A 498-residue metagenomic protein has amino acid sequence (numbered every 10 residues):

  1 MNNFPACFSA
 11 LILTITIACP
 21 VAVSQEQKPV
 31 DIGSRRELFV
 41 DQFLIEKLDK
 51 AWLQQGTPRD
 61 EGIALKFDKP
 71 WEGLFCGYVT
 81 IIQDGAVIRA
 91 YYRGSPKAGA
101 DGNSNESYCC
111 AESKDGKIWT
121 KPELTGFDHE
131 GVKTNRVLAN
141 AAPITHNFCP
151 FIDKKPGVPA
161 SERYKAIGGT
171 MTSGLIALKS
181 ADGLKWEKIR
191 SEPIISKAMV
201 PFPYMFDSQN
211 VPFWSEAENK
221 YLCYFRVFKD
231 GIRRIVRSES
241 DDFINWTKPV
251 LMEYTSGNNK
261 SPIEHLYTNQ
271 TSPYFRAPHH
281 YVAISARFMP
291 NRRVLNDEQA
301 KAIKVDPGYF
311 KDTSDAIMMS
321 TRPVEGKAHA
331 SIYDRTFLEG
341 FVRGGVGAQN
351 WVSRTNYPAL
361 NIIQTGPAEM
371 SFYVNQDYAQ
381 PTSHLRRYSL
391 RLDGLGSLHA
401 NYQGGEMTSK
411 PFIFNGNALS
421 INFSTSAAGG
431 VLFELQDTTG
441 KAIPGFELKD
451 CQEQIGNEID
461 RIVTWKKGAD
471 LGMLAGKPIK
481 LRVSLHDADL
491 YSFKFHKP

Functional and structural regions predicted by a protein language model:
M1-L11: Bacterial N-terminal signal peptides that target proteins for export
S9-C19: Bacterial N-terminal signal peptides
P20-S24: Sec/Tat signal peptide C-region and signal peptidase I cleavage site
Q25-P498: Carbohydrate-active catalytic/glycan-binding domains of CAZyme proteins, especially the secreted or lumenal ectodomains
